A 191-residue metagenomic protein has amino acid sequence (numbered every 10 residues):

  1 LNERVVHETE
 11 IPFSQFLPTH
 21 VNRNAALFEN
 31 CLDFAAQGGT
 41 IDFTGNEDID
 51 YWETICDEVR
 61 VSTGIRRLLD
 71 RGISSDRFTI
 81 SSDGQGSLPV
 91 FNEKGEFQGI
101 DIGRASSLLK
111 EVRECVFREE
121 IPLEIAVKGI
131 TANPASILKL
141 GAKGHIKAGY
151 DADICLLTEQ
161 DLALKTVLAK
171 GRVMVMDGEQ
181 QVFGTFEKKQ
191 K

Functional and structural regions predicted by a protein language model:
L1-F91, E96-Q98: Active-site core of metal-dependent hydrolases
E3, C31, V112-R113, A132 (+1 more regions): Short glycine-/small-residue-rich flexible loop motifs, especially phosphate/cofactor-binding loops
H20, F43-E47, S82-G84, V127-I130 (+3 more regions): Active-site proximal loops enriched in glycine and acidic residues that flank catalytic Cys/His/Asp and coordinate
A35-A36, V116, Y150, L168: Alpha-helix boundary recognition
Q37-I55, G129-L140, M176-E179, F183-E187: A broadly tuned preference for mixed-charge, low-complexity surface segments
D70-A148, I154-L156: His/Asp/Glu-enriched, well-ordered alpha-helical/loop segment that forms or immediately abuts the divalent-metal
I146-Q190: C-terminal cap of metal-dependent C-N hydrolases
